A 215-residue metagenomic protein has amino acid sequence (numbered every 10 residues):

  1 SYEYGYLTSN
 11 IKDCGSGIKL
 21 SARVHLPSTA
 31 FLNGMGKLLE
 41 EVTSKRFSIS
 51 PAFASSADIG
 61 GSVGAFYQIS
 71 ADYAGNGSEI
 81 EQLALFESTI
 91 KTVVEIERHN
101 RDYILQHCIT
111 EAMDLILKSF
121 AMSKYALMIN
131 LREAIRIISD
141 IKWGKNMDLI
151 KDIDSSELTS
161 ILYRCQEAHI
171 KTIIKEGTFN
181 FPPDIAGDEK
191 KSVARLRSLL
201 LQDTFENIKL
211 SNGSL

Functional and structural regions predicted by a protein language model:
S1-E3, C14, I18, A30-L215: Long, Pro/Ser/Thr-rich low-complexity/intrinsically disordered regulatory tracts in eukaryotic proteins
I18-S21, H25: N-terminal loops that bind phosphate or other acidic moieties and the adjacent beta-alpha structural core
